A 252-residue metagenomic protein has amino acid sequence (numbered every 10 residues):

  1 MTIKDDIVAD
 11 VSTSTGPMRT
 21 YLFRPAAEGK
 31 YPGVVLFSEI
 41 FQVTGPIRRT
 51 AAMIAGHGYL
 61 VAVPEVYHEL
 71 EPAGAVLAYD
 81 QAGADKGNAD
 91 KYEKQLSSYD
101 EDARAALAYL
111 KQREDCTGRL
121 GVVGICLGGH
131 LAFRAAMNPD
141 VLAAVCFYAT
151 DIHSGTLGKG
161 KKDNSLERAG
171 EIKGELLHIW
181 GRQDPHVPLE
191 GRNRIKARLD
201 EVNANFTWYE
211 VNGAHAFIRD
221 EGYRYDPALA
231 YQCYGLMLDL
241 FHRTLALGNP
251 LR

Functional and structural regions predicted by a protein language model:
M1-R252: N-terminal cap/leader regions of alpha/beta-hydrolase-fold enzymes, predominantly small-molecule hydrolases
